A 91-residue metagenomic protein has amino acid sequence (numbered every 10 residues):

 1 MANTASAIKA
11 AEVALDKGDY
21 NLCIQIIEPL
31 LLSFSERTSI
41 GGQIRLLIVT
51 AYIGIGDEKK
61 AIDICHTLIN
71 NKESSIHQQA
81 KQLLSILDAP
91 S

Functional and structural regions predicted by a protein language model:
N3-P29: Alpha-helical segment of the N-proximal tetratricopeptide repeat
K9, R45-T50, Q82-L83: "A position-specific structural signal for the A-helix of alpha-solenoid helical repeats
P29-R37, I69-K72: Solenoid-like repeat scaffolds
V49-K60, I86-S91: Alpha-helical linker/edge segments of TPR/alpha-solenoid repeat scaffolds and analogous pre-/post-domain helices
H66-S91: N-terminal intrinsically disordered, acidic low-complexity segments at the extreme N-terminus
